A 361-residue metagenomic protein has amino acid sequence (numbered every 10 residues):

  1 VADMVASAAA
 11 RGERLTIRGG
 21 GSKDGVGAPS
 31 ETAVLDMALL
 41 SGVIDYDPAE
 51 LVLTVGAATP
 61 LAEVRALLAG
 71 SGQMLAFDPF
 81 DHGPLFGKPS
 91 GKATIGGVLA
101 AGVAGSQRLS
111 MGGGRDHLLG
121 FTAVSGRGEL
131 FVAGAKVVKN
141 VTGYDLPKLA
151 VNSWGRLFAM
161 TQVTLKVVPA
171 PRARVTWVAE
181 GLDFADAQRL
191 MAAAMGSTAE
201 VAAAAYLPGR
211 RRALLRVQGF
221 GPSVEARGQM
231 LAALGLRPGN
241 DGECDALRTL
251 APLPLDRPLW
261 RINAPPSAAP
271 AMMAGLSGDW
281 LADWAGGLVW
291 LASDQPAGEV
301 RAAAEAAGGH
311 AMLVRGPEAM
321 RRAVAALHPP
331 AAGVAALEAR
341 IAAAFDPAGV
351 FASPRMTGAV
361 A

Functional and structural regions predicted by a protein language model:
V1-L15, M37-P89, V103-K136, P171-A179: N-terminal glycine-rich flavin-associated loop
I17-K23: Glycine-rich beta-strand-to-loop/alpha-helix junction loops that act as flexible
A28-S30, A38, F86, R237-A361: Conserved glycine-rich FAD pyrophosphate-binding loop
V52-V55, V175-E180, R210-S223, R227-M230 (+3 more regions): Short cationic amphipathic helices and targeting signals
A62-V64, F184-R189, P222-Q229, A268-L276 (+1 more regions): Short, conserved charged micro-motifs
D78, G87-E200, A204, V217: FAD-binding subdomain of flavoenzyme oxidoreductases
T198, A202-P258, P270: Oxyanion-binding "anion nests"
